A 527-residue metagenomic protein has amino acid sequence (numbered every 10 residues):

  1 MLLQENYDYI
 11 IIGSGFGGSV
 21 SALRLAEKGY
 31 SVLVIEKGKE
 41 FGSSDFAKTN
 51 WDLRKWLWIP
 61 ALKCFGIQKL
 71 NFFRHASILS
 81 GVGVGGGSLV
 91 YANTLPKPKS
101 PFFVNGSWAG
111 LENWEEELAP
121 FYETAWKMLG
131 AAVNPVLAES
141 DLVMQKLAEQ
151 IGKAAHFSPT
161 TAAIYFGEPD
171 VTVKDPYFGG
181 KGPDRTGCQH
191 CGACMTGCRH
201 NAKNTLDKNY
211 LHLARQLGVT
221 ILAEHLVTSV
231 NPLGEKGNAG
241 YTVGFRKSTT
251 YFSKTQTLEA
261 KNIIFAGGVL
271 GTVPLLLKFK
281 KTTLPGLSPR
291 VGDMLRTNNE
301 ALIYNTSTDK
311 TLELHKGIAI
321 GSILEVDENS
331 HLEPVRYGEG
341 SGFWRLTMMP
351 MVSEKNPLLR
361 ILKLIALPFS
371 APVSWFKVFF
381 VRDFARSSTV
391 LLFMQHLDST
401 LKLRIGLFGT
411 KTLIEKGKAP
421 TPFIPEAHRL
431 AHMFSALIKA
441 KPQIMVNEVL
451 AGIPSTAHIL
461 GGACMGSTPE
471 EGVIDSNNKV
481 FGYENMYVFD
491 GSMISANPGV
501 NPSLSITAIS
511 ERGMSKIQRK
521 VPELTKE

Functional and structural regions predicted by a protein language model:
Y9-V34: N-terminal Rossmann-like FAD-binding beta1-loop-alpha1 element of flavoenzymes
G15-F16, L270, K418, M493: Residue-level detector of alpha-helix initiation sites
E27, S31, G38-K48, H200 (+8 more regions): Glycine-rich loop(s) and the adjacent beta-strand/alpha-helix scaffold that form part
L53-V136: Redox-cofactor-proximal catalytic regions of oxidoreductases
F65, C191-C194, T228-N231, T389-L392 (+1 more regions): A glycine-rich dinucleotide-binding beta-alpha-beta segment and adjacent secondary-structure elements that constitute
F72, G87, Y91, K97 (+6 more regions): FAD cofactor-binding and catalytic pocket of flavoenzymes
N113-E224, G452-S455: Conserved redox-cofactor binding core of oxidoreductases
A496-M514: A conserved FAD-binding loop/helix module that cradles the flavin
